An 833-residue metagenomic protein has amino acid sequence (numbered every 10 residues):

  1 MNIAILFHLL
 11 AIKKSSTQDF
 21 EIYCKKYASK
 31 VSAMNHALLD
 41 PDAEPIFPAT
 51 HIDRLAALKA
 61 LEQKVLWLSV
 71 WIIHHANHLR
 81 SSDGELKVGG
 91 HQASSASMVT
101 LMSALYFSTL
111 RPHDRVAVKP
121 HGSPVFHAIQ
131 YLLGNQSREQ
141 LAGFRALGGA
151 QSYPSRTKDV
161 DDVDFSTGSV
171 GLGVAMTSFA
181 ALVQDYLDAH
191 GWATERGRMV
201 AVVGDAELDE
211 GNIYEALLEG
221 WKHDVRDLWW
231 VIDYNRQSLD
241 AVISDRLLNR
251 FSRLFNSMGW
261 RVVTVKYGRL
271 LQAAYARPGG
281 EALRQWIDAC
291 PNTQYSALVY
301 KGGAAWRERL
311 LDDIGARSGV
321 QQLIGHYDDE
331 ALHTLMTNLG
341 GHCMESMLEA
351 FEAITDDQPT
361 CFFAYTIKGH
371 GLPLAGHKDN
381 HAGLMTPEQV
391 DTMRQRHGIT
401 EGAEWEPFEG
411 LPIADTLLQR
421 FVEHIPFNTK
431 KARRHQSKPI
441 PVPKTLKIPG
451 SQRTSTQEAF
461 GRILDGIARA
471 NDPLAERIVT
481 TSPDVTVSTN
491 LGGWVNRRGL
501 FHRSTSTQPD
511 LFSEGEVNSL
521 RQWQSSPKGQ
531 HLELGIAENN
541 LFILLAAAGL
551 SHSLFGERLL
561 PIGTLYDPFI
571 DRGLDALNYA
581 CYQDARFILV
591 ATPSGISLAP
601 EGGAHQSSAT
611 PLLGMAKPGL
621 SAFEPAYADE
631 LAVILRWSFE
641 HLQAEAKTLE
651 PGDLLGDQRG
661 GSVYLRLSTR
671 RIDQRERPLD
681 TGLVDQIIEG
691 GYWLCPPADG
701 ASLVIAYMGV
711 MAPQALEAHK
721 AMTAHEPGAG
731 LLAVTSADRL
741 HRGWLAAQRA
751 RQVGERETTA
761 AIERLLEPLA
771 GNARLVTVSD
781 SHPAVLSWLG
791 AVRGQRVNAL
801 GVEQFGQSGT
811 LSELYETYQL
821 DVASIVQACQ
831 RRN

Functional and structural regions predicted by a protein language model:
A4-F7, A11-S15, D19-E21: Intrinsically disordered, low-complexity segments enriched in serine/proline and basic residues
T50-L58, R80-G89, R111-D114, D159-T167 (+12 more regions): Glycine- and acidic
D53-V65, S69, I73-S81, Q92-H223 (+4 more regions): Cofactor-binding active-site loop characterized by glycine-rich and histidine/acidic residues
E62-W67, D114, T416-G573, L577-A585 (+6 more regions): Non-catalytic terminal/interface segments that mediate subunit docking, oligomerization, and allosteric communication
A146-V163, L182, Y186-R196, Y214-E404 (+5 more regions): Thiamine diphosphate
M199, G204-E207, Y234, T366 (+3 more regions): Active-site metal-binding loops of divalent metal-dependent hydrolases
A201-V202, L208, A576-G595: A structural-propensity feature for long, helix-poor, extended segments
